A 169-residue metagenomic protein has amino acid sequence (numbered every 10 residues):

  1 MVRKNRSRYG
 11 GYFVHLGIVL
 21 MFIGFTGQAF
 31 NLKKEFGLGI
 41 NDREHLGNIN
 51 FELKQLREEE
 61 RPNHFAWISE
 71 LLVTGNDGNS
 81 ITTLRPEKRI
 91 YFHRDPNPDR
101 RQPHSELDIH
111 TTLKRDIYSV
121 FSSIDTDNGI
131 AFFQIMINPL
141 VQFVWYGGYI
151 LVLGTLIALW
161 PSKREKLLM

Functional and structural regions predicted by a protein language model:
M1-M169: Solvent-exposed, non-transmembrane regions of integral membrane proteins
